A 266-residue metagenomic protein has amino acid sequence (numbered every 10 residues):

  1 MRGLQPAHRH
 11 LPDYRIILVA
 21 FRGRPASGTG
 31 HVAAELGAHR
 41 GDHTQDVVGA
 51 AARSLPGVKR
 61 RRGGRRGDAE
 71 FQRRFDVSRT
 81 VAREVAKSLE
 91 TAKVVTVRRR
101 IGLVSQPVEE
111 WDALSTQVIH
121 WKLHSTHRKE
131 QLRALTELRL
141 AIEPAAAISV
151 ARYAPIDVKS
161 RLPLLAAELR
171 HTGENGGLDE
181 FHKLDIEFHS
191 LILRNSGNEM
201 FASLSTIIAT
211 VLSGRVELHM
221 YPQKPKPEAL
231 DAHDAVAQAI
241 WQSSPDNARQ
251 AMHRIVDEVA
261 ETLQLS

Functional and structural regions predicted by a protein language model:
P6: Cationic, low-complexity basic patches in intrinsically disordered or flexible, solvent-exposed regions
R9-G23, G28-A141, I148: Short linear motifs at protein or domain termini
R9-Y14, H39, A166-R170, N175 (+3 more regions): C-terminal all-alpha effector/ligand-binding and dimerization domain of prokaryotic HTH-type transcriptional repressors
D68, G197-E199, S243-S244: Short loop-to-helix capping motifs
W111-L114, H120, T126-H127, L138-D157 (+2 more regions): Hydrophobic, amphipathic alpha-helical faces that serve as interaction scaffolds
